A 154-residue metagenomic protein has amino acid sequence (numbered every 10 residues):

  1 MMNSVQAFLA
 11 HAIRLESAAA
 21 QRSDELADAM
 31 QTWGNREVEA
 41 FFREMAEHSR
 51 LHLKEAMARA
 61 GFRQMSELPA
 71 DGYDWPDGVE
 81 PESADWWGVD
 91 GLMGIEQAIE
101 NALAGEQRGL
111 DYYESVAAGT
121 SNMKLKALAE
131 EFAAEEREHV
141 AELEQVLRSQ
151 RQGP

Functional and structural regions predicted by a protein language model:
M1-A12, E80-A102: Acidic/His metal-coordination segments adjacent to aromatic residues that form catalytic metal sites in metalloenzymes
N3, A7, H11-R14, A20-Q21 (+1 more regions): DNA-contacting interfaces and partner/effector-binding or oligomerization modules in DNA-centric proteins
V5-Q6, A40-E44, H48, K54-A58 (+4 more regions): His/Met- and acidic-residue-enriched segments that coordinate or traffic transition-metal cofactors and support
A12-S23, F42-A56, A102-G109, F132-L143: Alpha-helical transition-metal enzyme core signature, strongest for iron centers
A19-E44, G109-K126: Helix-loop segments that flank and shape redox-cofactor active sites
G34, A56, A60-R63, E67 (+3 more regions): Leucine-rich amphipathic alpha-helices with coiled-coil/heptad-repeat character
A58-M93: Carboxylate-rich helix-loop segments that flank metal/cofactor sites and access channels in metalloenzymes
G109-G153: Preference for long, well-ordered alpha-helical segments
